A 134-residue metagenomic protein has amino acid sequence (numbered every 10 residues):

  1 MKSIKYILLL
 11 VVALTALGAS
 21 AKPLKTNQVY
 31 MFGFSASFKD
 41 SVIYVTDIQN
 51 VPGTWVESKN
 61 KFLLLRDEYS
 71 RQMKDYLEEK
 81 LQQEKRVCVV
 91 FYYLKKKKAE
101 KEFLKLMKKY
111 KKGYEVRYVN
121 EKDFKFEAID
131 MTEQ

Functional and structural regions predicted by a protein language model:
M1-L24: Bacterial Sec-dependent N-terminal signal peptides
K22-V90, K101, Y110-Q134: Acidic/polar low-complexity segments and flexible, solvent-exposed patches
K95-A99: Amphipathic, coiled-coil-like alpha-helical scaffolding segments used for oligomerization/assembly
K105-M107: Short amphipathic alpha-helices in soluble, non-transmembrane regions that often serve as interface/regulatory elements
